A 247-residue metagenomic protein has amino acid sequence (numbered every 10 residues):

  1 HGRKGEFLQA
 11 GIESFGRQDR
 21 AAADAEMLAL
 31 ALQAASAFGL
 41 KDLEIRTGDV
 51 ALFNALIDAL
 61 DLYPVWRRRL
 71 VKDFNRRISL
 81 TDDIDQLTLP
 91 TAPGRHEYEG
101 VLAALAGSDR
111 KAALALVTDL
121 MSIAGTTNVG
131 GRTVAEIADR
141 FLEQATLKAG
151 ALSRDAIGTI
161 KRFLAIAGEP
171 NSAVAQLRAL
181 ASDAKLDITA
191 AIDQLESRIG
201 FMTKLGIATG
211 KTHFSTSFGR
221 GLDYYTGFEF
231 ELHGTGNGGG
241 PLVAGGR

Functional and structural regions predicted by a protein language model:
H1-K41, P93-R247: Positively charged, Gly/Ser-enriched RNA/tRNA-binding surfaces
L30-S36, A51-D61: Hydrophobic mid-domain F-helix/FG-region of cytochrome P450s
G39-I45, R67-R68: Short secondary-structure capping/junction motifs at helix and strand boundaries
I45-A51, I78-D85, R247: Low-complexity, flexible helical/coil segments
T47-F53, F74, T91, T216-D223: A glycine-rich phosphate-binding loop feature that marks nucleotide/adenosyl-phosphate handling sites
N54-P64, D223-F230: Short glycine/threonine-rich loop-to-helix capping motif typified by GTGT followed within a few residues by an Asp-Pro
D61-G94, G234-G238: Acidic, His- and aromatic-enriched active-site or binding-groove loops in soluble protein domains that engage sugars
